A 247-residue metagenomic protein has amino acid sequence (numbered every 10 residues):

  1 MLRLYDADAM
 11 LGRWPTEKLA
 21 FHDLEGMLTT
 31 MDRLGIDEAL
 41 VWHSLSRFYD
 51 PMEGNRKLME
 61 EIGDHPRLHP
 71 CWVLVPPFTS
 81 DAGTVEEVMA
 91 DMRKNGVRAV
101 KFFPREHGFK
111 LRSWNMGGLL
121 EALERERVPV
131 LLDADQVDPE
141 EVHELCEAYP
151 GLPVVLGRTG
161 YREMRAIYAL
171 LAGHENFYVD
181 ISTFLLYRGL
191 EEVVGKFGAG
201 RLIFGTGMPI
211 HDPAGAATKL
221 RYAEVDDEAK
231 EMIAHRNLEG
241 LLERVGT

Functional and structural regions predicted by a protein language model:
M1-M10, A20-E38, A199, A214-T247: Mid-to-C-terminal alpha-helical segments outside catalytic/metal-binding sites
L4, A39, L68-P70, V130 (+4 more regions): Hydrophobic/aromatic residues located in beta-strands of well-ordered beta-sheets within soluble catalytic
D8, M31, L58, M92 (+7 more regions): Conserved, mostly hydrophobic/aromatic
D8-W14, D133, R158: Histidine-centered divalent metal-coordination motifs
M10, V75, G160, P209: Catalytic metal-binding/acid-base residues of hydrolase active sites
G26-T30, G54-E61, E87-M92, N115-L119 (+4 more regions): A general structural detector for well-ordered alpha-helical segments in enzyme core domains, enriched
E38, S46, M52-P129: Active-site gating/metal-coordination segments in enzymes
A99, R112-I203: Catalytic pocket-lining loop regions of alpha/beta-barrel enzymes, especially the amidohydrolase/enolase/GH5 lineages
